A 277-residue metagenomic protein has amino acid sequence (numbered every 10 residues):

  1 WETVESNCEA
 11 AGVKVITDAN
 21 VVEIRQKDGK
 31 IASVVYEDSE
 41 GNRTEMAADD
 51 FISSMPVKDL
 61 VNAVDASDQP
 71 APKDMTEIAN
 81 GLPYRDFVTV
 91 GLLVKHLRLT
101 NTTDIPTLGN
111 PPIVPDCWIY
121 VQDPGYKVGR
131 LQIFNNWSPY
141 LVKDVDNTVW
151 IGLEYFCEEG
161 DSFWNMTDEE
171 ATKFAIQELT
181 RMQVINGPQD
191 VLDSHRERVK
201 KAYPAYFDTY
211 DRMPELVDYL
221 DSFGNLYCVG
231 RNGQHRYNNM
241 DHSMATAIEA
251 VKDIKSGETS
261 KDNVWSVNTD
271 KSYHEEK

Functional and structural regions predicted by a protein language model:
W1-A11, F156-E158, G233: Helix-loop-beta segment of a Rossmann-like dinucleotide-binding subdomain
C8-V22: A conserved beta-strand/loop element that lines the FAD pocket in flavoprotein oxidoreductases
K14-I16, L192-H195, Y227: General small-molecule cofactor/ligand-binding pocket signal
A19-E170, F174-Q183, Y219, D262-S272: Mid-domain catalytic core of redox enzymes that form a hydrophobic substrate pocket/lid adjacent to a catalytic redox
F87, N186-R198, K261-V264: A short coil-to-beta-strand element that immediately follows conserved catalytic motifs
R196-E197, Y206-K277: C-terminal lid/capping helical subdomain adjacent to the catalytic/cofactor pocket in oxidative enzymes
